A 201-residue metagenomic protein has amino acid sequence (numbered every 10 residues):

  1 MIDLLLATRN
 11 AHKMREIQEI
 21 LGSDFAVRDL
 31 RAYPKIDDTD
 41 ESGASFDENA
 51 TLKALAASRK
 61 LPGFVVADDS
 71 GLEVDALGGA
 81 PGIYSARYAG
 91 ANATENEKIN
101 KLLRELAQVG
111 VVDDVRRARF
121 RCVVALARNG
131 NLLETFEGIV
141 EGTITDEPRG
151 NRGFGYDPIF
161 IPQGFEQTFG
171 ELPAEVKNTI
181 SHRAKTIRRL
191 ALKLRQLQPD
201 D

Functional and structural regions predicted by a protein language model:
I2-L5, A11-D29, Y33-D201: Anionic-ligand binding patches
